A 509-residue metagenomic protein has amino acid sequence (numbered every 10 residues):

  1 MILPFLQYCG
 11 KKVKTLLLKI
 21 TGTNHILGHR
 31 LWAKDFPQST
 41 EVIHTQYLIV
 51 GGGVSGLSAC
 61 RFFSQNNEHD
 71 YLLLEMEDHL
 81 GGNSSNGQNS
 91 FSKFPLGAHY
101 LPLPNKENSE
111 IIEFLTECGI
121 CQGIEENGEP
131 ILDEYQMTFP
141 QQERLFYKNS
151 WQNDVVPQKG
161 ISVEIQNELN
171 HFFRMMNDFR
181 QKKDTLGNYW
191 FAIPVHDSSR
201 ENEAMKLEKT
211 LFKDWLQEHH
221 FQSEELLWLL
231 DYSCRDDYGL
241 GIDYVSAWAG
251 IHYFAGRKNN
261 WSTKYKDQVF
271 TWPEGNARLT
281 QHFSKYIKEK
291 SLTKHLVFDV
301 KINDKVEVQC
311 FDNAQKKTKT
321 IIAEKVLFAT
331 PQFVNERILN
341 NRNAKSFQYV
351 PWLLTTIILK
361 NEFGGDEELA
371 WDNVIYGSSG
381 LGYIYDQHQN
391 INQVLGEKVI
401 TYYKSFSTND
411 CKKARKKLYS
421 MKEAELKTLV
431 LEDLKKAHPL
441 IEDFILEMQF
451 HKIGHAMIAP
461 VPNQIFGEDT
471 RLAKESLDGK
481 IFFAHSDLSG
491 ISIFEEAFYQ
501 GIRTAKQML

Functional and structural regions predicted by a protein language model:
M1-C9: N-terminal export leaders
G10-F36, K148-S150, D154-G160, E367-D372 (+1 more regions): Conserved flavin/dinucleotide-binding core of flavoenzymes
G22, T293-I400, A437: Mid-domain catalytic core of redox enzymes that form a hydrophobic substrate pocket/lid adjacent to a catalytic redox
V42-L73: N-terminal Rossmann-like FAD-binding beta1-loop-alpha1 element of flavoenzymes
S64-Q88: Glycine-rich FAD pyrophosphate-binding loop
S92-F179: Dinucleotide-binding Rossmann-like beta1-alpha1 core, especially the glycine-rich loop that anchors the ADP
N177, Q181-L296, N303-V306, A314: Active-site/ligand-binding neighborhood in enzyme catalytic cores
